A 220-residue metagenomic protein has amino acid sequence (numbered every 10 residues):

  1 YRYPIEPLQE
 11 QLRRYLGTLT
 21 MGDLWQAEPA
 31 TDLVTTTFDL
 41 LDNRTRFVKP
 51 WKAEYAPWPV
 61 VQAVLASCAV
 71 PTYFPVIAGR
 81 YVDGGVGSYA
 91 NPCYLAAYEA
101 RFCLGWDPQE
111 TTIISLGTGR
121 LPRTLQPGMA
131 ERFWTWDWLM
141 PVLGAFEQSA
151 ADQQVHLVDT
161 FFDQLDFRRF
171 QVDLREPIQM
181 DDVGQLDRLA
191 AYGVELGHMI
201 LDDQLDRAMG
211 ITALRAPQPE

Functional and structural regions predicted by a protein language model:
Y1-E220: Patatin-like phospholipase
